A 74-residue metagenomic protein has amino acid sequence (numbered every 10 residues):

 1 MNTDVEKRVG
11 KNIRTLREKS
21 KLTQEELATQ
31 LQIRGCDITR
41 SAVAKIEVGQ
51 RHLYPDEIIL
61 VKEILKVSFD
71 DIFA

Functional and structural regions predicted by a protein language model:
M1-R8: A detector for short, charged/polar N-terminal pre-domain segments
K11-Q32: Short basic helix-loop element that most often maps to the first helix and adjoining turn of HTH DNA-binding modules
I13, L27-A28, V43-I46, I72: Conserved hydrophobic/aromatic packing and binding residues within compact polymer-binding modules
I13, Q24, R40, P55-I58: Helix-turn-helix DNA-binding elements, focusing on the entry/boundary residues of the two helices that contact DNA
Q32-H52: Recognition helix of helix-turn-helix/homeodomain-like DNA-binding domains that insert into the DNA major groove
Q50-D71: DNA major-groove recognition helix of helix-turn-helix/homeodomain DNA-binding modules
